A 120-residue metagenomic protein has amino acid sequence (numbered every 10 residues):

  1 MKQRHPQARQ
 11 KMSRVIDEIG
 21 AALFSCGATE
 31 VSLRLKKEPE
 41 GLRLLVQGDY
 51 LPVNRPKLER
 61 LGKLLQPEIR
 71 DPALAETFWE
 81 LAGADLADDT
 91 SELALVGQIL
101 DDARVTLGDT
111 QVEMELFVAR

Functional and structural regions predicted by a protein language model:
M1-Q3: Helix-loop-beta hinge of the Bergerat
P6-K37, D89, L93-I99: Conserved ATP-binding N-box helix of the HATPase_c
K37-P39, L107: Generic beta-strand structural signal
E40-L44, V112: Short beta-strand element(s) in the Bergerat
R43-L93, F117: Glycine-rich/acidic phosphate-handling loop/turn and adjacent ATP-lid/helix of nucleotide-binding kinase/ATPase domains
D101-T106: Glycine-rich ATP-binding loops of the HATPase_c
T110-R120: Short C-terminal beta-strand
